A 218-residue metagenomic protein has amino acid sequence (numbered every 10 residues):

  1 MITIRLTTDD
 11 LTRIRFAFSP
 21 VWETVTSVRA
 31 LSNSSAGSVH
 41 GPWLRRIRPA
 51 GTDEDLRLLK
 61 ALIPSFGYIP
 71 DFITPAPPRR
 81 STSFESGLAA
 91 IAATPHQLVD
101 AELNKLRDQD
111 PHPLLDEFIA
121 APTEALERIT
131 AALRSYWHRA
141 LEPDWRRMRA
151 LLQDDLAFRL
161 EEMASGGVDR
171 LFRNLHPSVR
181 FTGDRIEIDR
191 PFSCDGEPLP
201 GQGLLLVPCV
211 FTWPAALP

Functional and structural regions predicted by a protein language model:
M1-P198: N-terminal, charged low-complexity regulatory/assembly segments
D195, P200, L205-P218: Extended mid-to-C-terminal alpha-helical interaction segments
